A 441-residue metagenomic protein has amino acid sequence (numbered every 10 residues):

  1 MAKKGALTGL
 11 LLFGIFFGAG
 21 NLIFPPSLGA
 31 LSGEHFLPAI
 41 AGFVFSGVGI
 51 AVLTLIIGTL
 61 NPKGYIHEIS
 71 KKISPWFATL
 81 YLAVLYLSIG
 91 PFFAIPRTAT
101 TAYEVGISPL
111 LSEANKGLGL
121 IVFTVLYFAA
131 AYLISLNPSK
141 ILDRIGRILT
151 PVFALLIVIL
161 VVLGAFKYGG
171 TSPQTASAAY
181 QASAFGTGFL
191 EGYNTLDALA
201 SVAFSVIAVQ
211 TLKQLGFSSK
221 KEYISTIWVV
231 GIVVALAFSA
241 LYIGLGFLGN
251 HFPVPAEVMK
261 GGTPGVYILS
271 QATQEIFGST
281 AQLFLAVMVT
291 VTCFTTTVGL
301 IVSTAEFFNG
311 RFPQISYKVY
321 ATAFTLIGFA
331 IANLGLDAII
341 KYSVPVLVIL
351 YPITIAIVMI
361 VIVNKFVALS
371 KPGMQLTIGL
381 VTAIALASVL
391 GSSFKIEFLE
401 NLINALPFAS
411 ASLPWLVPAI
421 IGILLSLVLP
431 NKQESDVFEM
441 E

Functional and structural regions predicted by a protein language model:
G9-F17, L163-G169, A179-L245, F284-C293 (+2 more regions): Hydrophobic, membrane-embedded alpha-helices of multi-pass small-molecule transporters
G49, L53, V152-G164, I227-P253 (+2 more regions): Selective recognition of specific alpha-helical transmembrane segments in multi-pass small-molecule
L60-G64, E68, L126-L149, Q214-F217 (+2 more regions): Membrane-water interface regions at transmembrane-helix termini and the short interhelical loops of multi-pass membrane
Y65-S70, L241-F294, P345: TM-loop-TM module centered on a large, flexible mid-protein loop between adjacent transmembrane helices in multi-pass
P91, I95, A154-Y180, A198-L199 (+4 more regions): Hydrophobic alpha-helical segments and their helix-loop junctions in multi-pass secondary transporters
S135-G164, S343-I355, M374-T382: Membrane-interface loop-to-helix entry segments
N137-I148, F185, A208-A237, P255-Y267 (+1 more regions): Hydrophobic, small-residue-rich membrane helices and short re-entrant helix-turn-helix hairpins that build
K167, S370, M374-E441: A generic transmembrane alpha-helix motif of multi-pass inner-membrane proteins
